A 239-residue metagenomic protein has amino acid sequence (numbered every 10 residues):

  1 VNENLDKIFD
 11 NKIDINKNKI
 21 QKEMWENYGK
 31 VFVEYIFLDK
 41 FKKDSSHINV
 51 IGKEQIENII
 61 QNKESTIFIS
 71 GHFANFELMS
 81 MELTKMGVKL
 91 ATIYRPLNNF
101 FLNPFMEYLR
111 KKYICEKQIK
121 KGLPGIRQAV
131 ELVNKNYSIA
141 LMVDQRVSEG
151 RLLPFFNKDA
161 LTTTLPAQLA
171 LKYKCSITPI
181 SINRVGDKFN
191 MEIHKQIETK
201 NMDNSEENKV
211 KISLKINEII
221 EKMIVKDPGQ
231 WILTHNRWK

Functional and structural regions predicted by a protein language model:
V1-S70, F105: Membrane-anchoring hydrophobic helices of lipid-metabolizing enzymes
N2, M106-E107, P166, I220: Generic structural marker for isolated residues within well-ordered, non-membrane alpha-helices of soluble domains
L5, R110, L169-A170: Structural element of the ATP-grasp superfamily
I8, K112-Y113, K226: Alpha-helical structural context
N16-K22, N58-Q61, K85, L123-K239: Non-catalytic C-terminal accessory region of glycerolipid acyltransferases and related lyso-lipid remodeling enzymes
I51-K53, I93-R95, K120-G122, H194-Q196 (+1 more regions): Conserved beta-strand termini and adjacent loop/short-helix elements that scaffold enzyme active sites in alpha/beta
N62-G122, S148-L153, D159: Catalytic core of membrane glycerolipid acyltransferases/transacylases, capturing the structured, soluble-facing
